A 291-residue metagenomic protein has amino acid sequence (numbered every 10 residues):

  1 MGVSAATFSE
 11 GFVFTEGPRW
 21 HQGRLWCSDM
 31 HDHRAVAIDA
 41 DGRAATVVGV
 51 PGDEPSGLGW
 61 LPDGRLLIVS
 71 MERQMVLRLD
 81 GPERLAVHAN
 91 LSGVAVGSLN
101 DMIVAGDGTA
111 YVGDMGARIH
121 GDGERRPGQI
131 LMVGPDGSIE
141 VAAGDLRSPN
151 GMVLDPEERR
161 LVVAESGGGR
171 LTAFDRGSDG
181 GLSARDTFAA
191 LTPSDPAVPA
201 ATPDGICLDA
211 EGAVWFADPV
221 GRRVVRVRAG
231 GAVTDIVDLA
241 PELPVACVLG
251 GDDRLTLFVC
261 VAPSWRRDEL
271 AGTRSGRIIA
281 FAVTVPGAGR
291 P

Functional and structural regions predicted by a protein language model:
M1-G11, A40, R185-D186, F281-T284 (+1 more regions): A short helix->beta-strand "capping" segment at the edge of beta-propeller domains
S4-S9, R43-G49, R84-S92, S138-G144 (+2 more regions): A short beta-strand motif characteristic of beta-propeller blades
F8-R24, V50-S70, M75, S92-A110 (+5 more regions): Beta-rich, blade/repeat-based domains predominating in secreted/periplasmic proteins but also intracellular
M30-H31, M71-E72, A117-P127, S166-G169 (+2 more regions): Short, solvent-exposed loop/turn segments at conserved positions within beta-propeller repeat blades
R34-V36, M75-L77, G128-L131, R170-T172 (+2 more regions): A short loop-to-beta-strand structural motif that recurs across blades of beta-propeller domains
G169-R170, F174, A190-A232: Loop/turn-rich, solvent-exposed surfaces of beta-rich toroidal or solenoidal domains
F174-G181, V283-A288: Short loop/turn segments immediately following beta-strands, especially the blade-tip and inter-blade linker loops
V248-P291: Blade-level signature of beta-propeller repeat domains, shared across WD40, Kelch, NHL, RCC1 and BNR/Asp-box propellers
